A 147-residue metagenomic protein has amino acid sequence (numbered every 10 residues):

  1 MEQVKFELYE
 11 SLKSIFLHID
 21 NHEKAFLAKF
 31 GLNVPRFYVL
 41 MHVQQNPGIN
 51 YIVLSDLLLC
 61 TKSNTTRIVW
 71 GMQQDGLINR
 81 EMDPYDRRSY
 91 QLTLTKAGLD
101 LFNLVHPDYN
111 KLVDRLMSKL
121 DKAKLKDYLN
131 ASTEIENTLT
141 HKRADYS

Functional and structural regions predicted by a protein language model:
M1, K122-S147: C-terminal regulatory/oligomerization modules of transcriptional regulators
M1-F30: N-terminal leader segment of winged-helix/HTH proteins
K13-F16, M41-Q45, H106: Short, locally clustered residues in the helix-turn-helix/winged-helix DNA-binding domain
D20, W70-N130: Charged, amphipathic alpha-helical coiled-coil/dimerization segments
Y38-M41, D100: Pre-recognition alpha-helix immediately N-terminal to the DNA-recognition helix within helix-turn-helix or winged-helix
N46-N50: Short capping segments at the starts of secondary-structure elements
Y51-I52, S63, W70, Y90: Residues within helix-turn-helix
S55: The alpha-helix within a helix-turn-helix
